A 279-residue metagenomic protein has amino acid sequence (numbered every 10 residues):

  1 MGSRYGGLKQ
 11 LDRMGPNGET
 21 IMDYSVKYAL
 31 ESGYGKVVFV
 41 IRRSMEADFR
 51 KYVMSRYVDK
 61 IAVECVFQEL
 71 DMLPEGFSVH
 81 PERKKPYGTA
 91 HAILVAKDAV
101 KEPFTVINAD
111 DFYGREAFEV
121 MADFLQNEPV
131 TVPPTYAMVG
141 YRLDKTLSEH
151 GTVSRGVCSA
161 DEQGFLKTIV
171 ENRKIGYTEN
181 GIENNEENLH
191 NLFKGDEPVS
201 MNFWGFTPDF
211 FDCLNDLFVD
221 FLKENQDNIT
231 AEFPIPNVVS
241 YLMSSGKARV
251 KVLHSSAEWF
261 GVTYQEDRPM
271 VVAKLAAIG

Functional and structural regions predicted by a protein language model:
M1-M54, I61-V63, Q68, E102: N-terminal glycine-rich phosphate-binding loop and ensuing alpha1 helix
F49-V53, M121, V271: Hydrophobic packing residues within well-ordered alpha-helices of enzyme cores
Y52-M72, E128-P134, K145: A glycine-rich helix N-cap at a beta->alpha junction
Y57-E102: Short phosphate-binding loop-to-helix
E102-F112: Short beta-strand-to-loop acidic/aromatic patch adjacent to the donor-nucleotide binding site
R115-W204, P208: Conserved core of the sugar-phosphate nucleotidyltransferase
N215-A248: A C-terminal functional module that forms or caps the active site or interfaces directly with catalytic machinery
